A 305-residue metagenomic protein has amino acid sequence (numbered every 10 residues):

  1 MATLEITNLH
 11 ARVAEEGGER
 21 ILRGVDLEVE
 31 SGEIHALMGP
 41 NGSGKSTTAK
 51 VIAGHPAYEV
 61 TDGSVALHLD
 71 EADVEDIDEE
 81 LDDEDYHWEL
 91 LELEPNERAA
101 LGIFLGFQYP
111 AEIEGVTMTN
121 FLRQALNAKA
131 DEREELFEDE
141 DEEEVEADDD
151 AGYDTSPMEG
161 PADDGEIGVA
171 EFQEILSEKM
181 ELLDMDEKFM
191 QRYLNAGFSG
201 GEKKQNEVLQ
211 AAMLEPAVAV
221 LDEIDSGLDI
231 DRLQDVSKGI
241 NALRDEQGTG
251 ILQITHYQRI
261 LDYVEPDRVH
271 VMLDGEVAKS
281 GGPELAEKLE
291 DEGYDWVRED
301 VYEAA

Functional and structural regions predicted by a protein language model:
L4, L22-G24: Conserved structural motif at the start of ABC-family nucleotide-binding domains
M38-P40: The feature captures the beta-strand-to-loop junction immediately N-terminal to the Walker
A53: Helix-to-loop junction immediately C-terminal to a conserved catalytic motif
S64-R98, N195: ABC ATPase NBD Q-loop/coupling interface
D76-E79, N96, L101-I103, F107-E215: ABC-family P-loop ATPase nucleotide-binding domains
E223-I224, D231: Walker B catalytic motif
M272, E276-E299: Conserved beta-strand-loop-alpha-helix hinge in the C-terminal portion of ABC ATPase nucleotide-binding domains
